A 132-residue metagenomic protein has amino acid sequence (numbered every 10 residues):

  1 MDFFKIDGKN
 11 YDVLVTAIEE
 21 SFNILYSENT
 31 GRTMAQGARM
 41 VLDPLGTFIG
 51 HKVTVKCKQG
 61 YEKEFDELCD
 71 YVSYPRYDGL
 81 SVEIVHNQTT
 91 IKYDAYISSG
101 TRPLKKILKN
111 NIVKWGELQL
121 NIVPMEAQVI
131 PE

Functional and structural regions predicted by a protein language model:
M1-E132: Extracellular/virion structural assembly segments
